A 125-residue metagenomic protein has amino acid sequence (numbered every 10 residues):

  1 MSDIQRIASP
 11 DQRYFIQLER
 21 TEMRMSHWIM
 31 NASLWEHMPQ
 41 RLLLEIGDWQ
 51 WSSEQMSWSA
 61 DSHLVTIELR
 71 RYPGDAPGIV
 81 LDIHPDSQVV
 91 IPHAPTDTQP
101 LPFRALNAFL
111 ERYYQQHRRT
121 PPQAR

Functional and structural regions predicted by a protein language model:
M1-M23: N-terminal "first-domain core" detector
S2, H27-M30, S53, A76: Short, surface-exposed coil-to-beta transition loops
S2-I7, D48-A60, T98-Y113: Repeated scaffold domains used in trafficking and secretory/extracellular systems, primarily beta-propellers
P10, E36-Q40, W58-D61: A short, structured loop/turn motif at beta-sheet edges
R13-R20, S62-D75: Short beta-strand elements that form the blades of beta-propeller/WD-repeat-like and other beta-sheet-rich scaffold
I29-D48, D75-L101, Q115-Q116: Surface-exposed loop/turn elements that mediate protein-protein interactions on large endomembrane-trafficking
S57, T66, V80-D82: Ser/Thr- (and often Asn-) enriched beta-sheet segments in non-cytosolic proteins
P121-R125: Non-catalytic accessory regions used for complex assembly or targeting
